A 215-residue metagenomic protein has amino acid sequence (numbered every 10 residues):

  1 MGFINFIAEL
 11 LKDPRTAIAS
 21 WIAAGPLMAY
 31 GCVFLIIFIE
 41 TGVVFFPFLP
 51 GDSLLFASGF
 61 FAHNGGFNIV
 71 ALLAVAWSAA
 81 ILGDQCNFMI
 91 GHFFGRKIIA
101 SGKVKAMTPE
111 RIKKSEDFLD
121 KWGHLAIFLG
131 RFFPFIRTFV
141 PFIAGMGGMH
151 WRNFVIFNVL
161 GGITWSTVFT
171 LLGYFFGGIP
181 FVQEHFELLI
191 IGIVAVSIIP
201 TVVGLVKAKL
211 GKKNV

Functional and structural regions predicted by a protein language model:
M1-L35, F60-F142, M146-N153, G178-I193 (+1 more regions): Membrane-interfacial helix-loop-helix
A23, G42-P47, I127, V155-L160: Short, amphipathic, aromatic/basic-enriched membrane-interface segments that mark the entry/exit of transmembrane
F34-G51, G130, S197: Transmembrane alpha-helix interface/packing and boundary motifs in multi-pass membrane proteins, characterized by
E40, T164, A195-I198, V202: Hydrophobic membrane-targeting signal helices
S53-F61: Hydrophobic alpha-helical segments within and immediately flanking transmembrane helices of multi-pass membrane proteins
A79, T164-W165: MFS transmembrane alpha-helix packing/gate-lining sites
S166-G178: Transmembrane alpha-helical segments of integral membrane proteins
